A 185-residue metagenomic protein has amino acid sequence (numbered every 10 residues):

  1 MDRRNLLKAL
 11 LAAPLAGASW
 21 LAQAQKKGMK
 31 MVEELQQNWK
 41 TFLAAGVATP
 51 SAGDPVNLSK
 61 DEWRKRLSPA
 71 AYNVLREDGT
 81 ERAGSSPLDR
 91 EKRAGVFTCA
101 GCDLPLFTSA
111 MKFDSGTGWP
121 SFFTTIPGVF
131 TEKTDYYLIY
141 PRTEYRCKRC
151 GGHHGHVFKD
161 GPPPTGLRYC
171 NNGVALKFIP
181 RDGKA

Functional and structural regions predicted by a protein language model:
M1, M29-M31, M111: Detector for methionine-enriched segments
M1-P14: N-terminal secretory signal peptides and thylakoid transit peptides that target proteins across membranes
R3-L6, A24, C170: Generic N-terminal leader/processing signal
A16-G17, V74: Short alpha-helical scaffold segments that flank and stabilize functional sites
A18-R66: C-terminal segment of N-terminal export signals and the immediately downstream linker at the start of the mature
P50, P55, R64-R66, A70-T98 (+1 more regions): A short Gly-Trp-Pro
